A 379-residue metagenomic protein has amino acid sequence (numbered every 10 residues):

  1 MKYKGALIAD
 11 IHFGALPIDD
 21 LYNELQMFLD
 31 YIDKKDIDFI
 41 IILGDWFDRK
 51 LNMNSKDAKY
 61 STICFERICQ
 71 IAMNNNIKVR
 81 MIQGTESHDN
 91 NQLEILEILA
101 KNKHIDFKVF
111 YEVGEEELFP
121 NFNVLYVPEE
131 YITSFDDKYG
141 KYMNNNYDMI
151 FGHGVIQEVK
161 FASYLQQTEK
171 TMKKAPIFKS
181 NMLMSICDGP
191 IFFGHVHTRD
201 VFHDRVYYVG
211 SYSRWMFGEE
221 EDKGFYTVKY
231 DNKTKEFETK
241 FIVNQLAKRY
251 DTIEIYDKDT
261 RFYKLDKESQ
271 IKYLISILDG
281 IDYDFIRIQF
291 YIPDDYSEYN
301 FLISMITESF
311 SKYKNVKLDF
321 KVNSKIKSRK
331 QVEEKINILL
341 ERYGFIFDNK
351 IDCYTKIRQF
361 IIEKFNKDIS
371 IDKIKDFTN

Functional and structural regions predicted by a protein language model:
M1-A6, E116-Y126, N144-M149, D204-V206 (+2 more regions): Beta-strand-turn-beta hairpins that frame and shape the catalytic cleft of phosphate-ester-processing enzymes
K2, I11-E115, M184-S185: Core catalytic region of metal-dependent phosphoesterases/phosphodiesterases, especially metallo-beta-lactamase-like
D10, I40, D45, S61 (+7 more regions): Divalent metal-coordination and catalytic microenvironments
H12-L16, D48-L51, M81-L93, E115-E117 (+4 more regions): Active-site environment of divalent metal-dependent phosphoester hydrolases
C69-N75, K141-N145, N181-C187, G280-I281: Short, conserved loop/helix-junction motifs that constitute active-site signature segments in enzyme catalytic cores
R80-I177, N181: Conserved catalytic scaffold of divalent metal-dependent phosphoesterases
A162-F237: Conserved beta-sheet core of the metallophosphoesterase superfamily
Y230-N379: Accessory, non-catalytic peripheral segments of nucleic-acid enzymes
